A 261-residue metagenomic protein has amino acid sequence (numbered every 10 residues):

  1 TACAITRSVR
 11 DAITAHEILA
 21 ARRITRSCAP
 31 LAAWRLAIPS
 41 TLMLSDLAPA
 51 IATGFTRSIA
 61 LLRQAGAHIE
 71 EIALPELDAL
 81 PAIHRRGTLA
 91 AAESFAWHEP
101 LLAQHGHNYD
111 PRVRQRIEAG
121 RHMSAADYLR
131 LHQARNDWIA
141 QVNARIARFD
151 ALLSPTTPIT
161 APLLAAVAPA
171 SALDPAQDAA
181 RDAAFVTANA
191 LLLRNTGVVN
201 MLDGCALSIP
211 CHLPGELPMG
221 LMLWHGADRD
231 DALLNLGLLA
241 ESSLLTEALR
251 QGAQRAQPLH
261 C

Functional and structural regions predicted by a protein language model:
T1-D11: Mobile "lid/hinge" segments at catalytic clefts and subdomain interfaces of large enzymes
I5, R121-S124: A structural signal for short, well-ordered beta-strand elements
V9-A20, W97-P100: Conserved core segment of the aminotransferase class I/II
I18-R86, A91, H122: Gly/Ser-rich, acidic/histidine-flanked active-site/gating loops
L19, M123-C261: Glycine-rich, small-residue loops and helix-cap segments that act as flexible hinges at active-site edges
P49-A73, E99-Q104, Y128-F149: Acyltransferase
A91-W97: Short, structured active-site "lid" loops
P111-R121: Structural motif of enzymes handling amino- and sulfur-group chemistry
